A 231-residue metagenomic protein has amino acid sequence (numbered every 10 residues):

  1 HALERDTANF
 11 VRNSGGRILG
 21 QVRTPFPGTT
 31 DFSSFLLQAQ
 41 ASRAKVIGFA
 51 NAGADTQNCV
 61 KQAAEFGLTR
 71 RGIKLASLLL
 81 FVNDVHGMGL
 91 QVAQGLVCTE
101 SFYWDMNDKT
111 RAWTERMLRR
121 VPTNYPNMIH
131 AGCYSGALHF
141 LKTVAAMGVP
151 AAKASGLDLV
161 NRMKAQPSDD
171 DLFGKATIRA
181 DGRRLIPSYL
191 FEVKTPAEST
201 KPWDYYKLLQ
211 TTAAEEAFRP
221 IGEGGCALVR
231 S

Functional and structural regions predicted by a protein language model:
H1-F66, W104-A112: Extracellular/periplasmic Venus flytrap/periplasmic-binding protein
L3, D55, G132-H139, I186: Catalytic-loop motifs flanking and including active-site residues across diverse enzymes
A8-G16, L37-A44, A64-L68, L118-P122 (+2 more regions): Sec-exported extracytoplasmic/periplasmic mature domains
V22-P27, F49-G53, L78-F81, T99-Y103 (+2 more regions): Active-site-proximal beta-strand/loop segments in catalytic clefts of secreted hydrolases
V60-G136, A145-A151, D204-R230: Extracellular/periplasmic periplasmic-binding protein-like sensory domains
A152-D171: Short, well-structured alpha-helical segments that form the helix of a local strand-helix-strand
A165-S231: Solvent-exposed, acidic/polar segments of extracytosolic/periplasmic ligand-binding ectodomains
